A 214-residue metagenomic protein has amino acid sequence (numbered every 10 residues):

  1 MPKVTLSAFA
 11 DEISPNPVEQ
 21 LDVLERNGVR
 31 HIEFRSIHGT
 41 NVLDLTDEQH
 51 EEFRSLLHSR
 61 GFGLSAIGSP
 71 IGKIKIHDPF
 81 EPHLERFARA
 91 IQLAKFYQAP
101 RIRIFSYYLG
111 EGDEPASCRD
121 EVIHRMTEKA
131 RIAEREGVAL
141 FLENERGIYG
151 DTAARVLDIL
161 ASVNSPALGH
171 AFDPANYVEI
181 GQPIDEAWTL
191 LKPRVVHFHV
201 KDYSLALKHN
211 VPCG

Functional and structural regions predicted by a protein language model:
M1-R101, S117, S165, G169 (+1 more regions): N-terminal pre-domain/capping segments
T5-L6, H31, I67, T127-G214: Acidic/histidine-rich catalytic cores of soluble enzymes
E12-S14, S36-H38, P70-K73, S106-G110 (+3 more regions): Active-site-proximal loop/turn and secondary-structure-junction residues that shape catalytic pockets, frequently
H38-L43, K73-D78, Y108-P115, E179-G181 (+1 more regions): A short acidic, helix-capping loop that chelates divalent metal ions and anchors anionic groups
L45-E52, F80-A88, P115-T127, A153-L157 (+2 more regions): Charged helix-capping and loop-helix junction motifs
A94-P115, E136-E145: Active-site groove signature of glycoside hydrolases
